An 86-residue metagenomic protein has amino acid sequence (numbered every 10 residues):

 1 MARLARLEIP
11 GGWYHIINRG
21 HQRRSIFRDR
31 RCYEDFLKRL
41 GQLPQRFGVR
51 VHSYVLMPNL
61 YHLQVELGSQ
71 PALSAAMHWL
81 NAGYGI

Functional and structural regions predicted by a protein language model:
M1-I86: Short catalytic/metal-binding and nucleic-acid-binding patches
